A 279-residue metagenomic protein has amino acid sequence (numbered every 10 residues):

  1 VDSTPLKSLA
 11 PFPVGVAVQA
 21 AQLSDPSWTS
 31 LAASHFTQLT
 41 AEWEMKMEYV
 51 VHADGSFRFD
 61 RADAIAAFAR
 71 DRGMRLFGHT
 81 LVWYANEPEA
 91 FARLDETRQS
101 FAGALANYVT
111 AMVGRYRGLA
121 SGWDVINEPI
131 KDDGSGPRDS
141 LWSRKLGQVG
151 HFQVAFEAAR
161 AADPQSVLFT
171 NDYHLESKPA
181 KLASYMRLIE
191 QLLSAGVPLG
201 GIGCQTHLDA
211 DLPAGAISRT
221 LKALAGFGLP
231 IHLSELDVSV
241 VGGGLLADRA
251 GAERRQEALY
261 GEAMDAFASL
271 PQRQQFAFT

Functional and structural regions predicted by a protein language model:
D2-D63, G78: N-terminal pre-domain/capping segments
S3-A20, T29, A67-R70, P88-G114 (+2 more regions): Non-catalytic scaffold segments within catalytic domains of secreted glycoside hydrolases
S24, G122, I189-Q191: Short, functionally important structural connectors and interaction interfaces within domains
S34-H52, R61-L175, V238-G243: Substrate-binding cleft and catalytic face of glycoside hydrolase catalytic domains, especially the flexible beta-alpha
F59, F156, Q272-Q274: Aromatic-residue hotspot detector
